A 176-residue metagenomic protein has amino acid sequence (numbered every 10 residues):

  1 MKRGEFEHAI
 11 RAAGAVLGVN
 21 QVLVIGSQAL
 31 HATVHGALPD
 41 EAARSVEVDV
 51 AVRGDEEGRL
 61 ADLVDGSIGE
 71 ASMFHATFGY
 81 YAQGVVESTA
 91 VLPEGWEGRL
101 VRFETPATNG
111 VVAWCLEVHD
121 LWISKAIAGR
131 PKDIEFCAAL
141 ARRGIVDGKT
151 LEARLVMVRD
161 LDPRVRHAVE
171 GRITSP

Functional and structural regions predicted by a protein language model:
M1-P176: Compositionally biased terminal segments of proteins
